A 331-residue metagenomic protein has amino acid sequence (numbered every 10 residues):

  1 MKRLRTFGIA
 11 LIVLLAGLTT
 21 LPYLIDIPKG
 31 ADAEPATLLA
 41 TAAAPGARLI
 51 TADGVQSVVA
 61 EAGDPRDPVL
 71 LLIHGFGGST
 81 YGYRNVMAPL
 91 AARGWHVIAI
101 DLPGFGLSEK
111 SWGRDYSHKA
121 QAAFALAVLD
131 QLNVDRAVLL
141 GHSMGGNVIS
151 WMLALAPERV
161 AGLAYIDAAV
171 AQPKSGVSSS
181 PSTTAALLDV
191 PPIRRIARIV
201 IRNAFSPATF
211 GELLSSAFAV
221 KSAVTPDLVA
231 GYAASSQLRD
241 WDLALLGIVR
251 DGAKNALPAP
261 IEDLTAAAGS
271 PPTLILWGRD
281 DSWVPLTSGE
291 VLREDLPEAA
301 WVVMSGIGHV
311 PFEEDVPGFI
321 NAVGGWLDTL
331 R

Functional and structural regions predicted by a protein language model:
M1-P68, A92-W95, A120, D135 (+1 more regions): Alpha/beta-hydrolase fold catalytic core
T19-K29, S175-V177, P181-G231: Helix-rich cap/lid subdomain of alpha/beta-hydrolase
I50-V55, A60, A99-L140, N321: Active-site loop/oxyanion-hole signature of alpha/beta-hydrolase fold enzymes
E61-L107: Conserved HGGG/HGGXW glycine-rich cap/lid loop of the alpha/beta-hydrolase fold
D135-S179: Conserved hydrolase catalytic core segment
L228, L286-E294: Short alpha-helix in the alpha/beta-hydrolase fold that links the catalytic acid
W241-G289: Conserved serine/cysteine hydrolase catalytic core
P297-R331: Catalytic active-site module of serine/aspartate enzymes centered on a nucleophile-bearing elbow/loop
